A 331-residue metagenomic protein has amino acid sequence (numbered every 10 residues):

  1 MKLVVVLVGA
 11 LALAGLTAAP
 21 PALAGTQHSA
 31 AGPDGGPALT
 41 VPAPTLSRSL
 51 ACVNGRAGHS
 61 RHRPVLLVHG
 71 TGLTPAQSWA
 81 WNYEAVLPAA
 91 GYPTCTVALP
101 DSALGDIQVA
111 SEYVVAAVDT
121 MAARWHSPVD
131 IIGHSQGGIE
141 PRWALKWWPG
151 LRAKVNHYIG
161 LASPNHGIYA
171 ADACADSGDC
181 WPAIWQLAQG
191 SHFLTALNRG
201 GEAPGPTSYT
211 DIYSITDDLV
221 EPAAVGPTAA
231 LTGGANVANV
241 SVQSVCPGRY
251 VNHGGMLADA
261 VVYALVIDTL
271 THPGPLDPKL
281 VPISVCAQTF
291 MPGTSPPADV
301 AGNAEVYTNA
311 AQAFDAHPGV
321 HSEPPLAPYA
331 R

Functional and structural regions predicted by a protein language model:
M1-A24: Secretory targeting and sorting signals
Q27-V41, N54-P128, A298-A301, T308 (+1 more regions): Active-site catalytic motif of lipid deacylating hydrolases and related acyltransferases
A57-R61, P88-A89, A123-W125, G150-K154 (+2 more regions): Extracellular/periplasmic catalytic domains that process cell-envelope and extracellular macromolecules
V65-H69, C95, Q108-A203, L219: Serine-dependent carboxylesterase/thioesterase catalytic core of lipase-like alpha/beta-hydrolase/SGNH enzymes
W79, I168-C174, E221-G226, V251: Short aromatic-enriched loop/helix-cap "lid" or pocket-rim segments at secondary-structure transitions that line
A98-P100, S127-I131, L276-I283: Surface-exposed patches in mature extracellular/periplasmic domains of secreted proteins
G205-R331: C-terminal catalytic-base region of ester-bond hydrolases, centering on the histidine of the charge-relay
